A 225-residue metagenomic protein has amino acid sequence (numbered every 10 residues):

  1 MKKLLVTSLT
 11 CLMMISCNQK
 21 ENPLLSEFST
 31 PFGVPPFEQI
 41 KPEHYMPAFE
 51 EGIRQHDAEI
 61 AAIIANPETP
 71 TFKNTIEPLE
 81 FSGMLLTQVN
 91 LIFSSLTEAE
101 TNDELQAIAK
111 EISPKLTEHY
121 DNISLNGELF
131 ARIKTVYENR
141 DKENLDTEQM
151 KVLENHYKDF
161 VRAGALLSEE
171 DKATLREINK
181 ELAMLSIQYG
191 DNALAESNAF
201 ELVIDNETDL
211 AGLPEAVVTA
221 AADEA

Functional and structural regions predicted by a protein language model:
M1-E21: Bacterial Sec-dependent N-terminal signal peptides
C17-A225: Zn2+-dependent metallopeptidase catalytic domains
